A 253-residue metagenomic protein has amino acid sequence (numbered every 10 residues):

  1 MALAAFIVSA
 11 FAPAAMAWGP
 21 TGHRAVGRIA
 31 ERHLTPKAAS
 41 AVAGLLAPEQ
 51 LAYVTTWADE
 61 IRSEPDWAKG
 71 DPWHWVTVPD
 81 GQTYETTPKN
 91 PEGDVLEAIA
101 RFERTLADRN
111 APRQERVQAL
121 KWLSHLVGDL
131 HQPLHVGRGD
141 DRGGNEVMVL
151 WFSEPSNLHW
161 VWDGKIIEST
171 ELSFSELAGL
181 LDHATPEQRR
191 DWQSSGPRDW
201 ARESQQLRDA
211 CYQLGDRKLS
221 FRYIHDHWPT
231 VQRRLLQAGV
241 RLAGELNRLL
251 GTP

Functional and structural regions predicted by a protein language model:
S9: NTP/phosphate- and nucleic-acid-binding module
M16-L126, P133-P253: N-terminal, motif-rich segments that launch catalysis or mediate targeting to/interaction with membranes, typified by
